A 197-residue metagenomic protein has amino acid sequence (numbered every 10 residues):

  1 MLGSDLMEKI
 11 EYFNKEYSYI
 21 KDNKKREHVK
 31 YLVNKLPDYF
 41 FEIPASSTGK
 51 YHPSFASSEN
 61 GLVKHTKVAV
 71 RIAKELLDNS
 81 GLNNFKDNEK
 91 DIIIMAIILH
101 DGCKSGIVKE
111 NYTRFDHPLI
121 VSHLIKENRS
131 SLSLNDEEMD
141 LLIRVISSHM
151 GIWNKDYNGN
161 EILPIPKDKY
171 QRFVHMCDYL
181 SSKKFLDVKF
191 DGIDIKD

Functional and structural regions predicted by a protein language model:
M1-I107: Acidic/His-rich, divalent-metal-binding segments that scaffold phosphate/diphosphate chemistry
H65, H100, H117-P118, H149-M150: Histidine-centered active-site/metal-ligand motif
A69-I72, R114-S131: An active-site-proximal "capping" alpha-helix that borders the catalytic cofactor pocket
S80-N84, R129-D136: Inter-helical turn/loop segments and adjacent helix faces that build the functional surface of alpha-helical bundle
I93, S133-I195: Histidine/acidic-rich helix-loop-helix segments that form or flank divalent-metal centers in metalloenzyme catalytic
D101-V108, G151-Y157: Secretory-pathway/luminal and periplasmic proteins that interact with or process carbohydrate-rich
K109-T113: Metal-dependent catalytic cores of enzymes that make or break cyclic nucleotides and related phosphoester linkages
